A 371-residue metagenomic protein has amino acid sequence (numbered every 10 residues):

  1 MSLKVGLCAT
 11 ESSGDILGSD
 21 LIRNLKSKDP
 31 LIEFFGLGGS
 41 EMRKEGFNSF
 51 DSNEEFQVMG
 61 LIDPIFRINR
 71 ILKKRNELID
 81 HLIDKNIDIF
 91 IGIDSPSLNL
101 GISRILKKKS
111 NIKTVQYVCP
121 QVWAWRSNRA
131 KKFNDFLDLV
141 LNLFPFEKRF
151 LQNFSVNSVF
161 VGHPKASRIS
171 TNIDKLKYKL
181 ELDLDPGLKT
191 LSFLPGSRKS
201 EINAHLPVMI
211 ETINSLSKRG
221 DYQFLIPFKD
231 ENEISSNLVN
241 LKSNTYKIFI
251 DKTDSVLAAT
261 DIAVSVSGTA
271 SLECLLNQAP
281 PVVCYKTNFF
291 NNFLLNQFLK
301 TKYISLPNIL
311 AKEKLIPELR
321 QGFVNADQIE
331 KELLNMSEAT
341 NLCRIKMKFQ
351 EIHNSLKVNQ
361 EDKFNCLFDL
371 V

Functional and structural regions predicted by a protein language model:
M1-V371: Nucleotide-activated sugar donor-binding and catalytic core shared by glycosyltransferases and related lipid-linked
